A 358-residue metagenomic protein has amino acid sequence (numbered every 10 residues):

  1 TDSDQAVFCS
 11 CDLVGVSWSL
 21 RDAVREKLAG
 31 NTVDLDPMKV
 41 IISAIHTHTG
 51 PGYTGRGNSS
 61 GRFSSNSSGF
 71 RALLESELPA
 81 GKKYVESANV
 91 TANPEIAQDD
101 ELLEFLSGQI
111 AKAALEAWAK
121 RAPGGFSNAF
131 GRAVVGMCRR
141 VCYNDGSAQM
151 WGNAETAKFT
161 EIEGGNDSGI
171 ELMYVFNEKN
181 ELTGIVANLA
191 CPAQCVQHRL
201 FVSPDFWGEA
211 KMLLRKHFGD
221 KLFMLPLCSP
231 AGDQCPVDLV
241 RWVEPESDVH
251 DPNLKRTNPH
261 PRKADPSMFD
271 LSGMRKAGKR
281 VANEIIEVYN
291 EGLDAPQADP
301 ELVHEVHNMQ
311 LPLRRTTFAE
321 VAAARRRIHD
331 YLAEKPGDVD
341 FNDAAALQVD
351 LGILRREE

Functional and structural regions predicted by a protein language model:
T1-E358: Non-catalytic substrate/cofactor recognition surfaces at enzyme active-site rims
